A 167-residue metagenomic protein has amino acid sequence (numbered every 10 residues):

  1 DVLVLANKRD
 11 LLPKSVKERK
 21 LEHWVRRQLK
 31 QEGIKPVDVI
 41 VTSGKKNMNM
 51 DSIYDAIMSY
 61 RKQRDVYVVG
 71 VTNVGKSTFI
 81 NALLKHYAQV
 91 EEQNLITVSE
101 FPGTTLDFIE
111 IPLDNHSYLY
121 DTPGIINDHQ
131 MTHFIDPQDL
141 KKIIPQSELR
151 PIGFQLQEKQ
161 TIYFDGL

Functional and structural regions predicted by a protein language model:
D1-L3, R9, Y87, E92-L167: Helix-rich effector regions associated with P-loop NTPase G domains
R9-Q89, L95-V98: Canonical P-loop GTPase G-domain recognition
